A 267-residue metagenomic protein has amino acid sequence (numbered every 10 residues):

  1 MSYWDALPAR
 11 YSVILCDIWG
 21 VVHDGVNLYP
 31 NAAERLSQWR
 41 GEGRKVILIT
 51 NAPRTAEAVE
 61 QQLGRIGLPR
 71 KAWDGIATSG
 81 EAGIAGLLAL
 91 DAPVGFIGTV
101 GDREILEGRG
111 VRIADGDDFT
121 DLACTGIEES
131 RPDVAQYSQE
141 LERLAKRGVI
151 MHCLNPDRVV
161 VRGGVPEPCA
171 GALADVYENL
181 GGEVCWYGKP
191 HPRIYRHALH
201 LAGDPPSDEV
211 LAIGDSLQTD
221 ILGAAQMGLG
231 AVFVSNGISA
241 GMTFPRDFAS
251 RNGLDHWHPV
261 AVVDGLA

Functional and structural regions predicted by a protein language model:
M1-I18, H23-R44, I49-A52, E57-A77 (+1 more regions): Asp-based, Mg2+/Mn2+-dependent phosphohydrolase catalytic module
